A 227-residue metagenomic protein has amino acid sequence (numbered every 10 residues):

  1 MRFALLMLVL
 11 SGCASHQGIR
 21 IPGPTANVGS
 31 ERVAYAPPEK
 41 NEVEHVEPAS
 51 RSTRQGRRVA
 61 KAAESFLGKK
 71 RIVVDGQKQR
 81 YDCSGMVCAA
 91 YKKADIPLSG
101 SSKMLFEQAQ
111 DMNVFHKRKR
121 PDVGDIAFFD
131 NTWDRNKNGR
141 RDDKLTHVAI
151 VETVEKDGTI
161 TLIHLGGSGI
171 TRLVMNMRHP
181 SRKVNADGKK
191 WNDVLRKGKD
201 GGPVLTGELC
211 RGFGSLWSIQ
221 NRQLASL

Functional and structural regions predicted by a protein language model:
M1-M7: Sec-dependent signal peptide recognition, specifically the positively charged N-region followed immediately by
M7-S15: Hydrophobic h-region of N-terminal signal peptides that target proteins for export in Gram-negative bacteria
A14-A34, R140-L227: Aromatic- and glycine-rich peptidoglycan recognition patches
A14-S99, Q110, V204-L227: N-terminal capping segments
P97-M175: ...with weaker cross-activation on analogous glycine-rich loops/strands in unrelated enzymes
